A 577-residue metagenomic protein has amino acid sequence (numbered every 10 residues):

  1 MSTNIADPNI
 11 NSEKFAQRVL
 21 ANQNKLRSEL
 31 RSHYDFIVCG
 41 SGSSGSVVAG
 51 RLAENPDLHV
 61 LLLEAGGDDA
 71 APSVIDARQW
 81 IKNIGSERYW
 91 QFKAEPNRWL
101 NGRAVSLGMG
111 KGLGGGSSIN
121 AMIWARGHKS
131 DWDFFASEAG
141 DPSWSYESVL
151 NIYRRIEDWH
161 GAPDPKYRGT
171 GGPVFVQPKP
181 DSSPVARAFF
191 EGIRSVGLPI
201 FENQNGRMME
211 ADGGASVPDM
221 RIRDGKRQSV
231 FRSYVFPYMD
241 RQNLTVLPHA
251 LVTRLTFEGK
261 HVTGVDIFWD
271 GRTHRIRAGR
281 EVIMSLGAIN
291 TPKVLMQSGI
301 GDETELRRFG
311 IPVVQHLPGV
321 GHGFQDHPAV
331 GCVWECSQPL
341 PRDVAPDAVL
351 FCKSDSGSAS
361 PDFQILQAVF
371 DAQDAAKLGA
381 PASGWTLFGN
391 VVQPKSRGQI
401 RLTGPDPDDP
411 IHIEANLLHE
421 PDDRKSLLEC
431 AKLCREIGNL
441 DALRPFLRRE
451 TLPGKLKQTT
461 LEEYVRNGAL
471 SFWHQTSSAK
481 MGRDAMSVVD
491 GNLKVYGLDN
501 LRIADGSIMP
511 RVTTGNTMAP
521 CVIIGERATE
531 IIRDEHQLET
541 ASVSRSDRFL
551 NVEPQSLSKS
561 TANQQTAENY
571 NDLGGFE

Functional and structural regions predicted by a protein language model:
M1-E577: N-terminal redox-cofactor-binding region of secreted/periplasmic oxidoreductases
